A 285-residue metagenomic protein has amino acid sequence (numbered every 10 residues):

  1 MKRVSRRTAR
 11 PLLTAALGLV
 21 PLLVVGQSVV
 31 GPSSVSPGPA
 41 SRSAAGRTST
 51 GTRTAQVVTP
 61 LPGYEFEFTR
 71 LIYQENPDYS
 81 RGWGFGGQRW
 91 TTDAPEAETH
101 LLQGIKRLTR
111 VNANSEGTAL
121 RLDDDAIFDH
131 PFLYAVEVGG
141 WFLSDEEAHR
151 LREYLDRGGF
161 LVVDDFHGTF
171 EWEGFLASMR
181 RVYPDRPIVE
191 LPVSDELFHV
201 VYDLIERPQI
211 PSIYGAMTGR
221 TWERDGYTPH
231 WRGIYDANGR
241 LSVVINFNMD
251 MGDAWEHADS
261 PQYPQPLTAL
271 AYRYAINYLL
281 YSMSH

Functional and structural regions predicted by a protein language model:
K2-L17: Bacterial N-terminal signal peptides that target proteins for export
T14-G26: Bacterial N-terminal signal peptides
V29-G31, S36-F132, V138-G139, D250-H285: Aromatic-Pro/Gly-enriched surface loop or interdomain linker that acts as a lid/target-recognition segment
T48-T50, N76-G82, F170-H257, L267 (+1 more regions): An acidic, glycine-rich "communication" segment
F68, I127, F132-W172: Short alpha-beta junction capping motif
I72, I105-N112, E137, G159 (+4 more regions): Sec/Tat-exported extracytoplasmic proteins
E96-H100, G104, E146, R150 (+5 more regions): Extracytoplasmic/secreted proteins, especially bacterial periplasmic and envelope-associated proteins
V111-R121, V163-F166, R186-S194: Surface-exposed patches in mature extracellular/periplasmic domains of secreted proteins
